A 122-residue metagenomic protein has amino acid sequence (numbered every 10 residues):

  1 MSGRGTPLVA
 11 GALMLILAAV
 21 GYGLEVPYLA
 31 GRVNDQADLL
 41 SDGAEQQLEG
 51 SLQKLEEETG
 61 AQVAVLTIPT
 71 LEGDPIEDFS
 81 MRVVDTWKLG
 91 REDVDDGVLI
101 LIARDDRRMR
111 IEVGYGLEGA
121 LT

Functional and structural regions predicted by a protein language model:
M1-V9: Bacterial N-terminal signal peptides that target proteins for export
A10-A19: Bacterial N-terminal signal peptides
Y22-T122: Folded, non-transmembrane soluble domains that reside on the lumenal/extracytoplasmic side of membranes
